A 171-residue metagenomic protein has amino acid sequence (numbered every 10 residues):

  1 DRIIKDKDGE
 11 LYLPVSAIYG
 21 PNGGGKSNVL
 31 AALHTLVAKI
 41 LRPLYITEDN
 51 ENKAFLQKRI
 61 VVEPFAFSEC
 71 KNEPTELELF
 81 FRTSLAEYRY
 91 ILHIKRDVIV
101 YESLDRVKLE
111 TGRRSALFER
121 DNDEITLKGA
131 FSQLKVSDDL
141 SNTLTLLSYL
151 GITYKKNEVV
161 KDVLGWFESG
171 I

Functional and structural regions predicted by a protein language model:
D1-T35: Pre-Walker A-like glycine/lysine-rich segment at the N-terminus of P-loop NTPase domains
D8, E69-K71, N122, G151: Solvent-exposed, flexible loop/coil residues
S16, L77, T145: A broad, low-specificity signal marking well-ordered, structured residues that form hydrophobic/aromatic
V29-L30, L41-R42, Y90, S103: Short, conserved acidic/polar surface loops in the N-terminal third of protein domains
L36-E48: Post-Walker A helix-loop "phosphate-sensing" segment adjacent to the P-loop in P-loop NTPases
Y45-N72, E78: Well-ordered mid-protein domain cores that form the structural environment of catalytic cofactors
C70-L92: Conserved amphipathic alpha-helical "coupling/scaffold" segments that transmit conformational changes between domains
E87-I171: Electropositive, glycine-dotted interaction segments that contact anionic polymers or phosphate-rich ligands
